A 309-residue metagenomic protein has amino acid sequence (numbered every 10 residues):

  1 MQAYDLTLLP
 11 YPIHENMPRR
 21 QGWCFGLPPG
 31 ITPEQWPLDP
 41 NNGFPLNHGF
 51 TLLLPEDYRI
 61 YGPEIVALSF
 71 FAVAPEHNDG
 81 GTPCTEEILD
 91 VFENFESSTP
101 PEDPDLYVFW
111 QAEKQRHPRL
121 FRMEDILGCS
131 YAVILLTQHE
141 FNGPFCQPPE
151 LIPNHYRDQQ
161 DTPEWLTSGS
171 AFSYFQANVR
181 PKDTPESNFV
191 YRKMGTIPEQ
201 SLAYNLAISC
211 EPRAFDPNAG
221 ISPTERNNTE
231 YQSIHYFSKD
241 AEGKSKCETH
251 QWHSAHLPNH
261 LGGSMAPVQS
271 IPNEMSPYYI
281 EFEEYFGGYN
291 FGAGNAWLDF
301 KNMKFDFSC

Functional and structural regions predicted by a protein language model:
M1-C309: Preference for intrinsically disordered or flexible, low-complexity segments and adjacent hinge/connector residues
